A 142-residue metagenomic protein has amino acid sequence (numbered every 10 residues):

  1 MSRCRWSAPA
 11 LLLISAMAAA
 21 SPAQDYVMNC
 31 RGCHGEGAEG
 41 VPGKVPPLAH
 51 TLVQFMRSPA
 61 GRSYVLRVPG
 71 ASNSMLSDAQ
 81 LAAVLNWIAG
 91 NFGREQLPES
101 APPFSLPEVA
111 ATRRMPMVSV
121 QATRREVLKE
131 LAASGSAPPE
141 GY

Functional and structural regions predicted by a protein language model:
M1-A10: Bacterial N-terminal signal peptides that target proteins for export
S15-A18: N-terminal signal peptide c-region/cleavage motif recognized by signal peptidases
S21-V27, R94-E95: Short sequence/structural segments immediately N-terminal
Y26-E36, V84: The canonical Cys-X-X-Cys-His
H34-E39, A89-G90: Detector for the c-type heme attachment site
E39-S74: Gly/Gly-Pro-rich "capping" loops immediately C-terminal to redox-active cysteine motifs in periplasmic/lumenal
S58, R62, L66, D78-N86 (+2 more regions): An amphipathic alpha-helix signature
A79, G90-Y142: Flexible coil segments in periplasmic/lumen-exposed cytochrome c-class electron-transfer proteins
